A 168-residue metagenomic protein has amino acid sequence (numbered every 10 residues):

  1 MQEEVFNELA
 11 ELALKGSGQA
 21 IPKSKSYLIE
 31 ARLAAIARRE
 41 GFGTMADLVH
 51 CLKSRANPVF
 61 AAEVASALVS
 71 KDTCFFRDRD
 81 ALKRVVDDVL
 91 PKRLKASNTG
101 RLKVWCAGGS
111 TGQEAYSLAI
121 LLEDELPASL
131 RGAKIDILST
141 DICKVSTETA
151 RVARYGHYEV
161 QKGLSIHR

Functional and structural regions predicted by a protein language model:
M1-W105: Conserved AdoMet
S26, R79, A115-A119, R151: Conserved strand-to-helix beginnings and helix N-cap segments that scaffold or border functional pockets
A34-A35, S110-G112, I142-V145: Short, internal active-site loops enriched in acidic
S54, P91, D124, A128 (+1 more regions): A short linear boundary/processing microfeature
R84-R93, A115-L126: Short, well-ordered amphipathic alpha-helices
N98-L118, D136-L138: Conserved class I S-adenosyl-L-methionine
A107, A128-R168: Extended basic-aromatic, gly/pro-enriched interface segments that bind polyanionic ligands
